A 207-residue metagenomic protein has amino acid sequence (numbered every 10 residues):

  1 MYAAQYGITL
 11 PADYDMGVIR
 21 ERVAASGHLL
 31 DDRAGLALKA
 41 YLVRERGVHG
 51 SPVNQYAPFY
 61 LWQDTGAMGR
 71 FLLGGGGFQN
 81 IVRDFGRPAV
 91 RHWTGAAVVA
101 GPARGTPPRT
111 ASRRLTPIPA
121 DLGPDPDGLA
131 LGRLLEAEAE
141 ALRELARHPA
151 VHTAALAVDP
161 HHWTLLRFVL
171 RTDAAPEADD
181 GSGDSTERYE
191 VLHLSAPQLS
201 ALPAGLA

Functional and structural regions predicted by a protein language model:
M1-R33, A37-L38, R46-H49, G66-L72 (+1 more regions): Short S/T/G/P-rich N-terminal loop/turn motif that feeds into the first structured element of a domain
V43: Residues that line or immediately flank small-molecule/substrate-binding pockets and catalytic motifs
S51-N54: Short glycine/proline-enriched turns and hinge-like loops at secondary-structure junctions
A57-W62: Conserved RNP beta-strands of RNA recognition motif
